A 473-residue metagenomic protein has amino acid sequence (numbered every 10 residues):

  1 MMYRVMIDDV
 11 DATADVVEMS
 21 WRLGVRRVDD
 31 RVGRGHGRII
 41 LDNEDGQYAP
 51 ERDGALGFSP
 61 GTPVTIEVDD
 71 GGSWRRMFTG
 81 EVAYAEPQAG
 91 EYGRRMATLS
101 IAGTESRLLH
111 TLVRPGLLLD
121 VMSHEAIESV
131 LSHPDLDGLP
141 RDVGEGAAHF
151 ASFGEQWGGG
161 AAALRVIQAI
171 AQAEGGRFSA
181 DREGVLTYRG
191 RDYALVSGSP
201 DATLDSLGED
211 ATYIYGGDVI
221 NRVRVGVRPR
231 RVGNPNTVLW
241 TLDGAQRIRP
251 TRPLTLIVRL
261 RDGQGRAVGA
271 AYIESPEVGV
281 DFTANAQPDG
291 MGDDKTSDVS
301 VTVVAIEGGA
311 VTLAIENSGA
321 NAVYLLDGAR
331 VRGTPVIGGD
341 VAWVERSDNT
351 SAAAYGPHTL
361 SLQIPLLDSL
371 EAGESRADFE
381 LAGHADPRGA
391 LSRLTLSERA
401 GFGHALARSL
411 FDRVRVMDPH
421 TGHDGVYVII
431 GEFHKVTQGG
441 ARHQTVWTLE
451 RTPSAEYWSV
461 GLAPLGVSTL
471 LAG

Functional and structural regions predicted by a protein language model:
M1-V121, G154-G160, L164-G175, A180-R182 (+6 more regions): Assembly/oligomerization scaffold segments
R4-I7, T98-I101, L112-G116, D289-S375 (+1 more regions): Acidic, low-complexity/disordered segments
R26-G33, L56, L360-P387, T437: Short secondary-structure boundary/capping segments within folded domains
E81-A89, D192-Y193, V428-Q438: Short, compositionally biased
L109, I127-G158: N-terminal export/assembly leaders
D137-G146, Q172-V185: Short, well-structured beta-strand/strand-turn elements
E183-A194: Acidic/histidine-enriched alpha-helical segments
R222-R228, V232-G244: Polar, glycine-rich mid-to-C-terminal structural blocks that act as macromolecule-binding/assembly scaffolds
